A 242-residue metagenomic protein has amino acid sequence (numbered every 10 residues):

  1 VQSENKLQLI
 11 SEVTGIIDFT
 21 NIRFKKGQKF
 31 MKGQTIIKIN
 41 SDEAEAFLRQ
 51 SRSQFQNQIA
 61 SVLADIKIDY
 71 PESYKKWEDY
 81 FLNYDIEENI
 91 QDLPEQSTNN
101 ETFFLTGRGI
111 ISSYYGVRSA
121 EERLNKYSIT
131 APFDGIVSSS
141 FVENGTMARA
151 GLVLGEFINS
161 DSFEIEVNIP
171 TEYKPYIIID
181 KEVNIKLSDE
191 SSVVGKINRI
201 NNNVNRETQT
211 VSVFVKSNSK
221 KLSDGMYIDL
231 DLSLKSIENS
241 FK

Functional and structural regions predicted by a protein language model:
V1-S3, V13-F19, F24-E182, D189-N198 (+2 more regions): Periplasmic scaffold and linker elements that assemble and bridge Gram-negative envelope complexes
L9-I10: N-terminal low-complexity, intrinsically disordered tails enriched in Ser/Pro/Gly and acidic/polar residues
I37, K221-K242: Edge-of-domain interaction segments
I185-D189, L232-L234: Short acidic, glycine-rich loop/turn motifs
I200-N201, S217-N218, I237-N239: A beta-strand-loop signature enriched in Asp, Gly, Thr, and Trp that corresponds to the sialidase/neuraminidase Asp-box
